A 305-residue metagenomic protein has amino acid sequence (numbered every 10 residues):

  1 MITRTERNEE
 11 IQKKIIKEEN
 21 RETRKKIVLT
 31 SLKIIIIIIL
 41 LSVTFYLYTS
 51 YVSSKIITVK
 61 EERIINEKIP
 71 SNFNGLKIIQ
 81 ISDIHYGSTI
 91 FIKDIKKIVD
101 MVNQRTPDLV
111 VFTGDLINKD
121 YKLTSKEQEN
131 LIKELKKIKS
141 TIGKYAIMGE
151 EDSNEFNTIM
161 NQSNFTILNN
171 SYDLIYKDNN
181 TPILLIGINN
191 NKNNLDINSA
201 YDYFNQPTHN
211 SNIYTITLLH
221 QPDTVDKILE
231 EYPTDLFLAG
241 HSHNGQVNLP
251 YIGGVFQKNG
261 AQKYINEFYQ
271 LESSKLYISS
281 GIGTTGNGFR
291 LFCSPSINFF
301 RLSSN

Functional and structural regions predicted by a protein language model:
M1-L29: N-terminal Lys/Arg-rich, disordered targeting/topogenic segments
L32-T49: Hydrophobic membrane-insertion alpha-helices, especially the h-region of bacterial N-terminal signal peptides
Y46-E62: Aromatic-capped interface at the extracytoplasmic side of an N-terminal signal-anchor transmembrane helix
I65-I79, F165-T166, D173-G187, H209-I213 (+2 more regions): Beta-strand-turn-beta hairpins that frame and shape the catalytic cleft of phosphate-ester-processing enzymes
N72-T166: Membrane-embedded segments
Q80-I95, L116-K126, N194-N198, Y251-A261 (+1 more regions): Acidic/histidine-rich helix-loop elements that form or flank divalent-metal/phosphate-binding sites at the catalytic
Q162-F165, S171-Y172, K177-L219, V225-K227 (+1 more regions): Binuclear metal-dependent hydrolase catalytic cores centered on His/Asp/Glu-rich metal-binding motifs
P222-F299: Conserved beta-sheet core of the metallophosphoesterase superfamily
